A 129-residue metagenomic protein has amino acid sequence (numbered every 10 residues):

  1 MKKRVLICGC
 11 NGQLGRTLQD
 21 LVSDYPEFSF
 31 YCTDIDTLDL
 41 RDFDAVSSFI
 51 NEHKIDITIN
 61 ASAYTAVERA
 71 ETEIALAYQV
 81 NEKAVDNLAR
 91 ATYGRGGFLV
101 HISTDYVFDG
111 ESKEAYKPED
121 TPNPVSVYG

Functional and structural regions predicted by a protein language model:
K3-S23: N-terminal Rossmann NAD(P)H-binding glycine-rich loop of SDR-like oxidoreductase domains
R4, S29, K54-D56, F98: Structural signature of beta-strand start/N-cap positions in the alpha/beta core of ABC transporter nucleotide-binding
C8, T33, T58-S62, L99-T104 (+1 more regions): SDR active-site strand-loop-helix element
Y25, S29-S48: Adenosine-cofactor binding site in Rossmann-like domains, unifying the SAM/SAH pocket of S-adenosylmethionine-dependent
Y25-P26, H53, G94-R95: Helix C-cap/helix->beta junction micro-motif
F43-E82: NAD(P)H-binding glycine-rich loop region in Rossmannoid oxidoreductase-like domains and their noncatalytic homologs
Y64-V67, T72, D105-V125: Active-site "gating" loop of Rossmann-like NAD(P)-dependent oxidoreductase/epimerase domains
T72-V100: NAD(P)-cofactor binding segment of oxidoreductase domains
